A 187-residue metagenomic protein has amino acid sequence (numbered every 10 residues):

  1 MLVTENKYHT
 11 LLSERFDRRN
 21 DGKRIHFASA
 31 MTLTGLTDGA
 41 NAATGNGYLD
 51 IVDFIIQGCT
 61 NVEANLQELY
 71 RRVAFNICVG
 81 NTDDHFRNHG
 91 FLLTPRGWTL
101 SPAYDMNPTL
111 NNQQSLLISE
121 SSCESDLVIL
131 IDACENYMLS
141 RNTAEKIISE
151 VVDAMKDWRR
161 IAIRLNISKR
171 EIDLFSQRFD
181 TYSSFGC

Functional and structural regions predicted by a protein language model:
M1-C187: Anionic ligand-binding catalytic core segments
